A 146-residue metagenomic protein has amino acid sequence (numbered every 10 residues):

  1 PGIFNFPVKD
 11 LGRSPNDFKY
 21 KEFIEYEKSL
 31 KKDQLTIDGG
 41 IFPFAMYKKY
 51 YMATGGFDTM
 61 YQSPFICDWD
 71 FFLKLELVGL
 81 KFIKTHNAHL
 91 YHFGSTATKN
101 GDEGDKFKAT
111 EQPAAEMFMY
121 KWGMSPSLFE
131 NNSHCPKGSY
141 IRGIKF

Functional and structural regions predicted by a protein language model:
I3-F6, S14, F18, D70-F146: Active-site-adjacent helix/loop segment of glycosyltransferases that harbors family-specific signature motifs
L11-P15, Y20-K49, A53, D105: A recurrent flexible, glycine/aromatic-enriched loop bordering the glycosyltransferase active site that acts as
L30-K31, G55, D70, T98: General secondary-structure edge motif
D33-T36, D58-Q62, G101-K106: Active-site rim elements
D38-G55, M60-H89: A short, conserved alpha-helix in the catalytic core of glycosyltransferases
